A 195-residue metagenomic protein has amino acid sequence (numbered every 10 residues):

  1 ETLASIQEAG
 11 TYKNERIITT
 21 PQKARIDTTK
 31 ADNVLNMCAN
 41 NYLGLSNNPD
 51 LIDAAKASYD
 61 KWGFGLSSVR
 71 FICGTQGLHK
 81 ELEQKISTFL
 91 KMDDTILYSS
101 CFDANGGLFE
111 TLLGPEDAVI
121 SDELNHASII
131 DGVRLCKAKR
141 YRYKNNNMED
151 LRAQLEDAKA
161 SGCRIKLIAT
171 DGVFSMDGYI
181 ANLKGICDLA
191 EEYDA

Functional and structural regions predicted by a protein language model:
Q7-F64: N-terminal "arm"/small-domain region of PLP-dependent enzymes with the aminotransferase-like
N41, Y141, N145-A195: Active-site phosphate-binding strand-loop segment of PLP-dependent enzymes
D53-C101: Conserved N-terminal alpha-helix of the aminotransferase class I/II PLP-enzyme fold
L97, F102-L108, S128-I129, M176-G178: Short glycine/serine/threonine-rich phosphate/pyrophosphate-binding segments that cradle anionic phosphate groups
L108-A127: Conserved PLP-anchoring active-site segment centered on the Schiff-base-forming lysine
T111, I129-C136: Active-site-proximal loop->helix
P115, L135-K137, Y193: Short, structured coil segments at secondary-structure junctions
